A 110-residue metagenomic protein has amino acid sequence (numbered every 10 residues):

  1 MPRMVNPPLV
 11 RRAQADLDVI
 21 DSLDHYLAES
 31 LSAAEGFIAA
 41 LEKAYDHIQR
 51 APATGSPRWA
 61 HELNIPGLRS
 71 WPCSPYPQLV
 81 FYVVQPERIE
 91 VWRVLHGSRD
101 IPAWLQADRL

Functional and structural regions predicted by a protein language model:
M1-A40: Arg/Lys-rich, positively charged N-terminal/basic patches that mediate binding to nucleic acids
P2, C73-L110: Enriched for short, Lys/Arg-rich terminal
H25-A28, I38, E42, L68-S74 (+1 more regions): Amphipathic, hydrophobic secondary-structure cores in small proteins
L31, D46, R50-T54, Y76 (+1 more regions): Generic structural signal for secondary-structure transition and capping sites
E35-G36, S56-A60, A103: Short, hydrophobic secondary-structure boundary micro-motifs
K43, A53-I89: Basic/aromatic recognition patch in beta-strand/loop cores that engages polyanionic ligands
